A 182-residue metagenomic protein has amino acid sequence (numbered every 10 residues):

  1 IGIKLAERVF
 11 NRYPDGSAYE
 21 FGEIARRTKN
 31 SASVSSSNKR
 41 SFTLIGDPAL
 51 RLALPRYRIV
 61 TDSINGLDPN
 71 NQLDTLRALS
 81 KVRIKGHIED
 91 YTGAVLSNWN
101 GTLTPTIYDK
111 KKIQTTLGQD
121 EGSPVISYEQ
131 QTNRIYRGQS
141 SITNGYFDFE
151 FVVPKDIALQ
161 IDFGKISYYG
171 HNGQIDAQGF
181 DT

Functional and structural regions predicted by a protein language model:
I1-T61, N65-G66: Active-site-proximal C-terminal subdomain of hydrolase catalytic domains
R51-S97: Surface beta-strand/loop "capping" patches
T92-Q131: Extended low-complexity, serine/threonine- and proline-enriched intrinsically disordered segments
E129-V152, A158: Aromatic sugar-binding surface patches on proteins that engage polysaccharides or sugar-phosphate polymers
K155-K165: Short glycine/proline/serine/threonine-rich loop/turn segments at secondary-structure transition edges
Y169-G173: Beta-strand-rich extracellular modules
Q174-T182: Short beta-strand elements
